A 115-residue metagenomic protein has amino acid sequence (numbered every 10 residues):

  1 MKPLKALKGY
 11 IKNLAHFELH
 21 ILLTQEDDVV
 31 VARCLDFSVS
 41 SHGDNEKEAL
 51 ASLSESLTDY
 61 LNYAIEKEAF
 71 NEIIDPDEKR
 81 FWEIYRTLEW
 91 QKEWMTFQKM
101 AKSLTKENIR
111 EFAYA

Functional and structural regions predicted by a protein language model:
M1-E18, A51-A115: Short, charged, surface-exposed hinge/linker loops at domain edges that act as mobile lids or interdomain connectors
F17-D36: Short aromatic-glycine-(Arg/Gly/Cys) micro-motifs in beta-strand/loop hairpins
T24, S40, K79-F81: A generic signature of intrinsically disordered, low-complexity regions enriched in glycine/proline and charged/polar
V29-V31, V39, I84, I109: Extended aliphatic helical segments
L35-E48: A short, exposed loop/beta-hairpin motif centered on an aromatic-Gly-Thr core
